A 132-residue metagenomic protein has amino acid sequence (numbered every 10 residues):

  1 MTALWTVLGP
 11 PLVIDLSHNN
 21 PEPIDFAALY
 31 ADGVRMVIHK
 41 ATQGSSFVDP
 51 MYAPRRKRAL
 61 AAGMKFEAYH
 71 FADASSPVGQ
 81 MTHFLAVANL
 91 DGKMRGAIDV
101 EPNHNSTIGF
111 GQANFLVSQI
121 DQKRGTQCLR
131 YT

Functional and structural regions predicted by a protein language model:
M1-Q43: Boundary/entry segment of secreted carbohydrate-active catalytic domains
L4-W5, P23-G33, M51-M64, T82-K93: Acidic (Asp/Glu)-rich catalytic clusters
L8-P10, K65, G125-C128: Short beta-strand/loop segments at the ligand-binding rim of alpha/beta enzyme cores
P11, V34-V48, R56-S76, R95-A97: Short, well-structured secondary-structure segments
L16-H18, A41, A68-A72, I98-P102 (+1 more regions): A cross-domain feature marking catalytic cores of carbohydrate-active enzymes and several ubiquitous metabolic/repair
N19-N20, F26-A27, M36, M51-R56 (+4 more regions): Broad hydrophobic/π-residue packing in well-ordered secondary structure
P23-I24, S46-P50, S76-G79, H104-F110: Extracytoplasmic/secreted cell-surface and envelope-processing proteins
A31-M36, Q80-T132: Surface-exposed substrate-engagement region within the catalytic domains of secreted or surface-exposed extracellular
